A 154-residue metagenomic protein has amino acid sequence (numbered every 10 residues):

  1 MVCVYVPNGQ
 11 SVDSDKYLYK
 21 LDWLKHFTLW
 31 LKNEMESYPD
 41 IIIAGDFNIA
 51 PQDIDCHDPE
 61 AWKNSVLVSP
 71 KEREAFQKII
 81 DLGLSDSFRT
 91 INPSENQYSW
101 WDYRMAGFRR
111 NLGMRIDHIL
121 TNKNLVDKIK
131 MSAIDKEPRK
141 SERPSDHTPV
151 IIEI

Functional and structural regions predicted by a protein language model:
M1, W30-D53, S87, L120 (+2 more regions): Active-site beta-strand/loop signature of hydrolases that rely on acidic residues for catalysis
M1-D13, A44: Active-site-proximal beta-strand elements of phosphoester/diester hydrolases
Y5-P7, N48-A50, N92-P93: Catalytic metal-binding/acid-base residues of hydrolase active sites
G9, G45-D46, G113, D117: Glycine-centered flexibility sites
V12-D15, C56-H57: Short acidic, glycine/proline-rich loop/turn micro-motifs
D15-K16, K63: Non-catalytic interaction surface on structured domains
L18-L31: Long, well-ordered alpha-helical scaffolding segments within enzyme catalytic domains, especially pronounced
D53-I154: Metal-dependent phosphoester-hydrolase catalytic domains
